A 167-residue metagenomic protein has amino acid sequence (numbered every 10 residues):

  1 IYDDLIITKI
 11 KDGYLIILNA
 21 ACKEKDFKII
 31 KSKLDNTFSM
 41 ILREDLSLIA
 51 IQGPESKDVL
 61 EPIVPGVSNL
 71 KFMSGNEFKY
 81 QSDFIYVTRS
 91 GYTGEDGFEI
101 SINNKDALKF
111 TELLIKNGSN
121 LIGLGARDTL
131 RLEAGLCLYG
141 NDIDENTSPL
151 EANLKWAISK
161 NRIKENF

Functional and structural regions predicted by a protein language model:
I1: Short acidic loop-to-helix transition motifs that present clustered carboxylates
D4-I6: Short, surface-exposed charged micro-motifs
T8-F167: Conserved, structured C-terminal
